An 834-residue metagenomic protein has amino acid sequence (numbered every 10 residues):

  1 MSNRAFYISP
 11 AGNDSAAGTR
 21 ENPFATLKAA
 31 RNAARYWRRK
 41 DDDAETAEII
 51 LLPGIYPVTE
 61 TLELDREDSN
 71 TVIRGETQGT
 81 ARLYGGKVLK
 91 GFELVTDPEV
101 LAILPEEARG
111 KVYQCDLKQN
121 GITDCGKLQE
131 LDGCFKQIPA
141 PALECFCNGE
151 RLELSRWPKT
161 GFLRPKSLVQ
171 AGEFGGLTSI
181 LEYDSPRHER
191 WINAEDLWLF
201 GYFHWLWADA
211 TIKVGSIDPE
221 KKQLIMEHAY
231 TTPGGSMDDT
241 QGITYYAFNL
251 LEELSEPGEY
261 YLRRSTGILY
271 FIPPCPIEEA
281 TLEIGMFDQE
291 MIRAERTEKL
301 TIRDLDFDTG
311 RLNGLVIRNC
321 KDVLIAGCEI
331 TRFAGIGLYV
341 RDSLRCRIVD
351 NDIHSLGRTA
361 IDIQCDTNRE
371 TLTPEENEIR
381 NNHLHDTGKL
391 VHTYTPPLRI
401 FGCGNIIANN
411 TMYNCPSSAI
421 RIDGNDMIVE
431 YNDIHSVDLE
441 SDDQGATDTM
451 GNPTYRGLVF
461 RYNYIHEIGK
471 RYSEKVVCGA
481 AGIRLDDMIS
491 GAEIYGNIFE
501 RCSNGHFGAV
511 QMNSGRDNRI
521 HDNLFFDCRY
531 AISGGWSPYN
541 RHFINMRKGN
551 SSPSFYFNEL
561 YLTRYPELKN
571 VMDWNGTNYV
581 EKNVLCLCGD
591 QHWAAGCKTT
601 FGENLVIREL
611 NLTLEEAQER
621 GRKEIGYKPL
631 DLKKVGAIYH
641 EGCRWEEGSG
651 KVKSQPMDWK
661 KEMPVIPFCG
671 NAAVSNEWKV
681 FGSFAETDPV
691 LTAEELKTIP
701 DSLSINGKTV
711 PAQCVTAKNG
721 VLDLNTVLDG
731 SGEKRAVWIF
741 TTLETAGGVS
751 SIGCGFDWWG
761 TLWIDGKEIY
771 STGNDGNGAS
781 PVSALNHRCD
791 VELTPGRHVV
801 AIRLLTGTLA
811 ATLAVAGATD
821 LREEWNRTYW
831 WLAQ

Functional and structural regions predicted by a protein language model:
N3-N319, N550-P553, E567, Q618-P664: Extracellular polysaccharide-degrading/modifying enzymes targeting complex plant/algal/animal polysaccharides
R4, Y84-C125, C134, T211 (+5 more regions): Accessory carbohydrate-binding/adhesion or oligomerization-edge regions at the termini of glycan-active proteins
K40, N313-V316, T331-R341, C346 (+1 more regions): Glycine- and acidic/polar-rich repeat regions and solenoidal domains
G54, E298, G748, T794-G796: A glycine-anchored, Pro-Gly-centered beta-turn/N-cap motif
G732-L743: Short beta-strands within extracellular/lumenal beta-sheet-rich domains
E744-W763, V800: Aromatic-lined ligand-binding clefts that engage carbohydrates, nucleic acids, or primary amines
W763-A814: Beta-strand-rich ligand-recognition modules
